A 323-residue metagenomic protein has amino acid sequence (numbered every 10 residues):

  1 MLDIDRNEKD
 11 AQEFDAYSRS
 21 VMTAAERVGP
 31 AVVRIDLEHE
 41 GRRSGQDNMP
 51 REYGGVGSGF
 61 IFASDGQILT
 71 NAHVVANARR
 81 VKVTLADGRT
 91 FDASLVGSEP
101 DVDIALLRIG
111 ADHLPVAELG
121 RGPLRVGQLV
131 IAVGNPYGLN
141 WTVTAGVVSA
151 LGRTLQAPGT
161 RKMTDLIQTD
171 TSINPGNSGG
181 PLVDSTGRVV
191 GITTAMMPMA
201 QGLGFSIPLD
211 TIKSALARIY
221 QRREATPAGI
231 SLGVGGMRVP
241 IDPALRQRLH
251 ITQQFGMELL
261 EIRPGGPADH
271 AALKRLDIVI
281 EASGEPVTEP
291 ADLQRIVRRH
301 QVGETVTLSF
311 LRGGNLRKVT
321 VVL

Functional and structural regions predicted by a protein language model:
L2-R248, Q253-F255, R298: Serine-dependent protease modules
D65, D87, T186, G265-P267 (+2 more regions): Residue-level recognition of short loop/turn positions
H73, L95, T194, R275 (+2 more regions): Short clusters of small/polar residues that mark proteolytic maturation junctions
V74, F205, E261, I280 (+1 more regions): A structural signal for short, well-ordered beta-strand elements
R108, A217-E224, H270-K274, I280-L323: PDZ-domain C-terminal substructure recognizer with occasional recognition of PDZ-binding tails
A111-V116, M257-R263, P286-P290: Short, structured beta-strand/loop micro-motifs enriched in basic residues and often containing a Trp
S178-G179, P240-H250, R263-E281, I296: PDZ/PDZ-like domain micro-motif
